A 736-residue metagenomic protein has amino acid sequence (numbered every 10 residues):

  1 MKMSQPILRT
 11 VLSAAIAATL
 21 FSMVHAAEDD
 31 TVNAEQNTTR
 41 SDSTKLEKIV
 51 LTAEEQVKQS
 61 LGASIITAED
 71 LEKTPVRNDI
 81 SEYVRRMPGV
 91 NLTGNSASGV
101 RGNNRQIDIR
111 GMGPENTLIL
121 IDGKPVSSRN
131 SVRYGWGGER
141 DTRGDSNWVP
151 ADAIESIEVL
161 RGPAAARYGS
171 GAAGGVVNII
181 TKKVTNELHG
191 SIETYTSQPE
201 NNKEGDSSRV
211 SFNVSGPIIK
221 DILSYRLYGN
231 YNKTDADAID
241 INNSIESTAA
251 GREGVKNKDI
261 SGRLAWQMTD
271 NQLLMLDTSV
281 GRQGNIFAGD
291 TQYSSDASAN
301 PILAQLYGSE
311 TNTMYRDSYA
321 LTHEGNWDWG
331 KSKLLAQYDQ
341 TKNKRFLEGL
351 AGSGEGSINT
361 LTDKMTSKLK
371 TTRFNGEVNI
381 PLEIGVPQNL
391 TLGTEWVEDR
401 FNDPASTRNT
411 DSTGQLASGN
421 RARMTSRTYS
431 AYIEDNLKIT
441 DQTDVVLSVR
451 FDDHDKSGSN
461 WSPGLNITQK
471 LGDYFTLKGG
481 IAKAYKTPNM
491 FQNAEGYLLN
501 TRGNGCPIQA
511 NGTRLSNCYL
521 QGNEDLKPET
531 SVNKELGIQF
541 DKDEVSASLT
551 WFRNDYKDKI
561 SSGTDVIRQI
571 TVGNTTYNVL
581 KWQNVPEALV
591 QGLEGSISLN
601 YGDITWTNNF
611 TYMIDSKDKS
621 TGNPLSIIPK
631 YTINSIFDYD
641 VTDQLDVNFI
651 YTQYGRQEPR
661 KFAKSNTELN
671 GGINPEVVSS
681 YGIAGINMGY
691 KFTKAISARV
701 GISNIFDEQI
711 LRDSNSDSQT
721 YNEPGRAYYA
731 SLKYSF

Functional and structural regions predicted by a protein language model:
E35, E193, K438-Q442, A547-Y556 (+5 more regions): Gram-negative outer-membrane beta-barrel transporters
K45-R77, S81, Q106, V132-G138: N-terminal periplasmic "start-of-domain" segments of outer-membrane beta-barrel proteins
I80-Y83, R105-D108, L120, G144-N147 (+3 more regions): N-terminal periplasmic accessory domains that precede and gate Gram-negative outer-membrane beta-barrel machines
S81-R129: Extracytoplasmic beta-strand/coil segments of soluble accessory domains associated with Gram-negative outer-membrane
P125-R161: Short acidic/polar hinge/loop motifs at secondary-structure boundaries that mediate gating or recognition
S127-V132, D555-K557, S562, Q653-T667 (+1 more regions): C-terminal beta-signal and adjacent terminal beta-strands/loops of Gram-negative outer-membrane beta-barrel proteins
T185-G308, D558: Periplasmic-side early beta-strands and strand-to-turn transitions of outer-membrane beta-barrels
A299-S318, T322-H323, M424-S426, K470 (+8 more regions): Outer-membrane beta-barrel signature, preferentially recognizing the C-terminal barrel domain of Gram-negative
